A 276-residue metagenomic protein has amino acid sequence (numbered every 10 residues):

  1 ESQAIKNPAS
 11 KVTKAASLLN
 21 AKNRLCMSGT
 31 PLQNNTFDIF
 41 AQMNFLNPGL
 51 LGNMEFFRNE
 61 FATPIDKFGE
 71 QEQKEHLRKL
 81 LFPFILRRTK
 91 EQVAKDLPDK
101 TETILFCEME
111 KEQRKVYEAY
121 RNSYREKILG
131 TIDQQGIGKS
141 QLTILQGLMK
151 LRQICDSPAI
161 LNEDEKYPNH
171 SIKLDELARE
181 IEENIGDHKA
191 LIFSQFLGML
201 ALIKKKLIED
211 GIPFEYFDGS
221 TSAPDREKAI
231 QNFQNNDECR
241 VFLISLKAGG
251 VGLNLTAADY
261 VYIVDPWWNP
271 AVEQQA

Functional and structural regions predicted by a protein language model:
E1, M27-P31, T89, S194-F196 (+1 more regions): A short beta-strand-to-loop transition that corresponds to the Sensor-1 phosphate-sensing loop of AAA+ P-loop ATPases
S2, S28, L81, E110 (+3 more regions): Residue-level signature of catalytic and energy-coupling elements of molecular machines, predominantly ATP/GTP-dependent
Q3-K6, T30-P31, G198, Y262 (+1 more regions): Catalytic acidic motif of RecA-like/P-loop NTPases
A4, S10-V93, D133: Conserved P-loop NTPase motor "coupling/switch" region that bridges the ATPase
D38-A41, L253-P266: A short beta-strand element within the Helicase C-terminal
I39, K79-E126: RecA-like P-loop NTPase motor core
K95-E118, I132-L253, A257: Conserved Helicase C-terminal RecA-like lobe
P270-A276: Conserved SF2 helicase motif VI
